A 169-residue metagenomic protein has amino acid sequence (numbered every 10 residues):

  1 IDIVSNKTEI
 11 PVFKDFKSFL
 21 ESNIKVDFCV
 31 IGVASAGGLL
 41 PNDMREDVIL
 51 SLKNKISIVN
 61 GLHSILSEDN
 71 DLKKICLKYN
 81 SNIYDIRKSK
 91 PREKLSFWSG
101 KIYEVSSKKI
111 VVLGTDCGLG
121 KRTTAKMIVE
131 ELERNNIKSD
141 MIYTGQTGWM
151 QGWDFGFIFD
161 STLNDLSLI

Functional and structural regions predicted by a protein language model:
I1-F28, G32, A36-G38, P91-V111 (+1 more regions): Flexible phosphate-sensing "switch/lid" loops adjacent to ATP/NTP-binding sites across phosphate-transfer
S35, R87-S89, D116: Short, flexible active-site-adjacent loop segments at beta-strand->alpha-helix junctions, enriched in small/polar
G37-L40, S67-E68: Short active-site-adjacent helix-start/loop capping segments
M44-V48, V129: Generic hydrophobic/aromatic pocket-lining and core-packing "Φ" positions
D47-I49, K53-K109: Extreme N-terminal, non-catalytic leader segments that precede Walker-type/kinase nucleotide-binding cores
G61, G114-T115: G-domain G4 guanine-recognition motif of GTPases
L119-G120: Conserved glycine(s) of the Walker
T123: Conserved Walker
